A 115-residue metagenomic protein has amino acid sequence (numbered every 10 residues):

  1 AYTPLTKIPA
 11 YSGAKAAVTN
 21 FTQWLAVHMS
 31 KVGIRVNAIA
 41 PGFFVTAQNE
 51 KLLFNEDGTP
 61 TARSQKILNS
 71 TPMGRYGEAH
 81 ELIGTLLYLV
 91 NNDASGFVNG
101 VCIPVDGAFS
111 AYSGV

Functional and structural regions predicted by a protein language model:
Y2, P41-K51: Short, flexible catalytic-loop segment of classical short-chain dehydrogenase/reductase
T6-A10: Conserved catalytic loop/helix region of short-chain dehydrogenase/reductase
Y11, T19: Catalytic tyrosine of NAD(P)H-dependent dehydrogenase/reductases that use a Tyr as the general acid/base
A14, T22: Active-site helix of classical SDR
V27-K31: Alpha-helical segment proximal to the catalytic Tyr-Lys
R35-V45, P104-D106: Conserved SDR Rossmann-fold cofactor-binding beta-strand/turn motif
T59-E81: Catalytic Tyr-x(3-8)-Lys segment
R75-V105, S110: C-terminal substrate-recognition "lid" of short-chain dehydrogenase/reductases
